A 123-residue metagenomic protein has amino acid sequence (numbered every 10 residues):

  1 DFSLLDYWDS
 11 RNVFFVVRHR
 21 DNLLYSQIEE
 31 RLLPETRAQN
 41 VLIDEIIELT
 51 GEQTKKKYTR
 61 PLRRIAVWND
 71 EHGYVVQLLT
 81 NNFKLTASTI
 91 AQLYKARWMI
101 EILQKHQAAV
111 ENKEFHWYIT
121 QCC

Functional and structural regions predicted by a protein language model:
D1-C123: Single, function-defining residue in the core of a domain
